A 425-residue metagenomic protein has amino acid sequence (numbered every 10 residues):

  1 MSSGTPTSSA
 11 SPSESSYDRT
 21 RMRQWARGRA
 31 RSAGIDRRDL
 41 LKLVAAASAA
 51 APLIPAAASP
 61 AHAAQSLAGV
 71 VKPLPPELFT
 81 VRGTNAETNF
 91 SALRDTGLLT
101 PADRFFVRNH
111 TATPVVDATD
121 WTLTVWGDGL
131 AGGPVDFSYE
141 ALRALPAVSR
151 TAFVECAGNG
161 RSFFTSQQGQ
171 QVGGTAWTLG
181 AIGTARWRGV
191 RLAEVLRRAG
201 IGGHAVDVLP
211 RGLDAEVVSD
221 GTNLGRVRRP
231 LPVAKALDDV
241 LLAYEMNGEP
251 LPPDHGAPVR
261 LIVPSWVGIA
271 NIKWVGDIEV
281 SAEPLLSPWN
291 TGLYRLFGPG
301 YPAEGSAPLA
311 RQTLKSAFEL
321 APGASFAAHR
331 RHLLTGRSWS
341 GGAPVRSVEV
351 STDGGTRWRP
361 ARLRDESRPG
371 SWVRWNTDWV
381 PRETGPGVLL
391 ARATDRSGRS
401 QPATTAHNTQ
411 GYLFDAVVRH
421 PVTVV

Functional and structural regions predicted by a protein language model:
M1-I35, H62: N-terminal secretory signal peptides
G28-S48, L261: N-terminal secretory signal peptides and thylakoid transit peptides that target proteins across membranes
A49-L53: Hydrophobic core
I54-S66: C-terminal region of N-terminal signal peptides and the immediate post-cleavage residues of exported proteins
A64-V425: Structured, non-membrane catalytic/scaffold regions adjacent to prosthetic-group chemistry
